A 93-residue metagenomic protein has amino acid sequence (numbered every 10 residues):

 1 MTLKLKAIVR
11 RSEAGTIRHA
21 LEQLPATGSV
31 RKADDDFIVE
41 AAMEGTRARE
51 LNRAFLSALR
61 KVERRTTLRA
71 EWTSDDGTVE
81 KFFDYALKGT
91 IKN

Functional and structural regions predicted by a protein language model:
M1-N93: Long, contiguous binding/interaction regions
